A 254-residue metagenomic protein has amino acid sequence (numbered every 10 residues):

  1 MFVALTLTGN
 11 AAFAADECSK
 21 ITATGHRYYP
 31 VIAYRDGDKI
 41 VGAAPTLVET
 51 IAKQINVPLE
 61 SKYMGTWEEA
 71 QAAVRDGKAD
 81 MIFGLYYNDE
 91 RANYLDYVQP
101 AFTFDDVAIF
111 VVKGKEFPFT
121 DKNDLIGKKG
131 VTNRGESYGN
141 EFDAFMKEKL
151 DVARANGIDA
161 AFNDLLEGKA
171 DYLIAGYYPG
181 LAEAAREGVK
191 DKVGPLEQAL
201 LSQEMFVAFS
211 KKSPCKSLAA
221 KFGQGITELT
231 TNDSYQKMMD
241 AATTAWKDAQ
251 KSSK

Functional and structural regions predicted by a protein language model:
T8-A14: Sec/Tat signal peptide C-region and signal peptidase I cleavage site
A15-Y86, N93: Extracytoplasmic small-molecule ligand-binding "clamshell" domains of the periplasmic binding protein/Venus flytrap
H26-Y28, F104-A108, A185-Q224, A245-K254: Periplasmic-binding protein-like
G42-Q54, N123, K128, E136 (+1 more regions): Extended ligand-binding regions for polar small-molecule ligands
K53, Y63, E68-D80, D96 (+3 more regions): Short helices/loops that flank or line small-molecule/ion binding pockets
P58, S137-A153, D191-K192, I226-K254: Ligand-binding clefts/hinges and TM-proximal coupling segments of bilobed small-molecule sensing domains
L85-Y94, D143, D171-L201: A ligand-binding cleft/hinge motif common to bilobed small-molecule-binding domains
V112-G130: Flexible hinge/capping segments at coil-to-helix
